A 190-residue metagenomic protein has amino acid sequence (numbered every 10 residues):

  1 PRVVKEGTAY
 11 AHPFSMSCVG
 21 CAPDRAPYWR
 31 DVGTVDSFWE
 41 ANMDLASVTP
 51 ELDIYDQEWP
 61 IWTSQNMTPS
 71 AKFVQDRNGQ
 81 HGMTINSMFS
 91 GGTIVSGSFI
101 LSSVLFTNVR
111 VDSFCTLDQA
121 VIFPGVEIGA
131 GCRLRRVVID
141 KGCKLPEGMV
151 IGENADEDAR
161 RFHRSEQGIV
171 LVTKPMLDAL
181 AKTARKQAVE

Functional and structural regions predicted by a protein language model:
P1-E190: Left-handed beta-helix
